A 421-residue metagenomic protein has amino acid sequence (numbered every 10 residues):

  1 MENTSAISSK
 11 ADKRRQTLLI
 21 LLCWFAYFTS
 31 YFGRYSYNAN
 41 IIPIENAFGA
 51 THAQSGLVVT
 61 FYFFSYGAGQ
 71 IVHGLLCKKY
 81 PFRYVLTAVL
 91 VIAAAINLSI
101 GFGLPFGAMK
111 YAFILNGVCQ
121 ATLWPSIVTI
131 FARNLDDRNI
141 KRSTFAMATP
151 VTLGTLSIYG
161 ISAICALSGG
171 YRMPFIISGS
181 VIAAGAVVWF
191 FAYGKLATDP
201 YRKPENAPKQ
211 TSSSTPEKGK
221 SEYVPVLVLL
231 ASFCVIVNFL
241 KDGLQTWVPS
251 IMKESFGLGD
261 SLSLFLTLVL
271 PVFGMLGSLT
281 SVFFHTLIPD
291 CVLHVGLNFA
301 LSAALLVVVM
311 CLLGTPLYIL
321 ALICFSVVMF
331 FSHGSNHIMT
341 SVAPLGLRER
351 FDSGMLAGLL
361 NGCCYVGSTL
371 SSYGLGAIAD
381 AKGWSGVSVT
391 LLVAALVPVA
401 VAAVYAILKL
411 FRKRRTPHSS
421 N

Functional and structural regions predicted by a protein language model:
Y35, F63-I71, T155-L156, P271-L279 (+1 more regions): Residue-level signature of mid-helix packing/kink "hotspots" within the transmembrane helices of 12-pass Major
Y37-A39, P225-S278, N336: Extracytoplasmic gate region of multi-pass secondary transporters
A68-L104: Conserved MFS/SLC helix-loop-helix module at the cytosolic interface between two early adjacent transmembrane helices
G69-P81, S278-D290, A379: Helix-to-loop junctions at the C-terminal end of transmembrane segments in multipass secondary transporters
A112-V151: Cytoplasmic helix-loop-helix junction between adjacent transmembrane helices in 12-TM secondary transporters
A146-A197: Helix-loop-helix hairpin linking two adjacent transmembrane segments in secondary transporters
V292-M339: C-terminal transmembrane helical hairpin of 12-TM major facilitator-type secondary transporters
L347-K382: A late C-terminal transmembrane helix in Major Facilitator Superfamily
